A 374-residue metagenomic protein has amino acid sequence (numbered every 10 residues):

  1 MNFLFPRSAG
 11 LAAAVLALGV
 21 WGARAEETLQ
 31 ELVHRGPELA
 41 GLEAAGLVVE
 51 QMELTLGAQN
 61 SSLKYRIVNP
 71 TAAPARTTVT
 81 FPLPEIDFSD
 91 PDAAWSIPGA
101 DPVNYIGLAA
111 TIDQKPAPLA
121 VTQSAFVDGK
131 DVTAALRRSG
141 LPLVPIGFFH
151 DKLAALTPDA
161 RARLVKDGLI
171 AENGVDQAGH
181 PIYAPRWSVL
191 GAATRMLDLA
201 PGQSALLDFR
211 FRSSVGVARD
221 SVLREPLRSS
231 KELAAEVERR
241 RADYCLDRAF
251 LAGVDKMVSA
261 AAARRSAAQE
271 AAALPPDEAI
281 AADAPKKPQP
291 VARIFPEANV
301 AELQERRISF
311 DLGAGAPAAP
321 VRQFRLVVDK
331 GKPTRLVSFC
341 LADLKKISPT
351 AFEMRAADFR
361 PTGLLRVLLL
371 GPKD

Functional and structural regions predicted by a protein language model:
M1-L11: Bacterial N-terminal signal peptides that target proteins for export
G10-G19: Bacterial N-terminal signal peptides
R24-D374: Lumenal/extracellular ectodomains and adaptor appendage modules of the eukaryotic vesicle/secretory system
